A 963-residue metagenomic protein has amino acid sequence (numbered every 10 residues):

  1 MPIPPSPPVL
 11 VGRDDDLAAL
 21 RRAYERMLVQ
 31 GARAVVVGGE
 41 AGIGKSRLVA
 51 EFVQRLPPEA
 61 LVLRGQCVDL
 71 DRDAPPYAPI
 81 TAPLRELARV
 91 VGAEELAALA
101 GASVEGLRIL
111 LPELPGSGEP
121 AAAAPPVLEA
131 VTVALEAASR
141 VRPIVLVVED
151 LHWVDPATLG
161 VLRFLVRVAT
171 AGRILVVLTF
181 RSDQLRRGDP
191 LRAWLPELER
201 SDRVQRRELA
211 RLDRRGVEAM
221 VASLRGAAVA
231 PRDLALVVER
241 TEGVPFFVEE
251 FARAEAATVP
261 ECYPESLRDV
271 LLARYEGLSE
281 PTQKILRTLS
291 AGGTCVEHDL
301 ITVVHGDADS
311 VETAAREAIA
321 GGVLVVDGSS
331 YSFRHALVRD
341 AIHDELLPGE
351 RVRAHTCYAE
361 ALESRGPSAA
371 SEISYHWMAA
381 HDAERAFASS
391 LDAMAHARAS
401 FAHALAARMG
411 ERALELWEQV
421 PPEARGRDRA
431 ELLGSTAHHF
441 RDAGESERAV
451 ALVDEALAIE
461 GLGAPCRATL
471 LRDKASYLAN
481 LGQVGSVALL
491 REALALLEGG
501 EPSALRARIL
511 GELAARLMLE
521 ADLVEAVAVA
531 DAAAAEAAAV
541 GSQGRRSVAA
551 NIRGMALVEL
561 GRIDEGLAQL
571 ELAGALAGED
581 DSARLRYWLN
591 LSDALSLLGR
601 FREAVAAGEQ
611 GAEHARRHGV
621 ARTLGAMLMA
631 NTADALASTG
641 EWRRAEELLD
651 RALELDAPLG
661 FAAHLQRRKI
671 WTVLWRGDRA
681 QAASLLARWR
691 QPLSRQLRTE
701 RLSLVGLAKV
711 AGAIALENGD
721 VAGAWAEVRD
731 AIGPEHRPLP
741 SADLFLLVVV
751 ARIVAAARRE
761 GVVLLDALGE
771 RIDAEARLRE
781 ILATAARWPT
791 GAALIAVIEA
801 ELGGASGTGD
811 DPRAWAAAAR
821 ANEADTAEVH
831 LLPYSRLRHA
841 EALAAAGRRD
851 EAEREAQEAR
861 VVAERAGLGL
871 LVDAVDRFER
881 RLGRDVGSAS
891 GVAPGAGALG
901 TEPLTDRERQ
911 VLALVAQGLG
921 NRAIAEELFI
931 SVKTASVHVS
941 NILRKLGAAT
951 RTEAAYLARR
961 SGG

Functional and structural regions predicted by a protein language model:
M1-R22, G106-E119, C262-R268, S890-G900: Conserved adenine-nucleotide phosphate-binding loops and their immediately adjacent elements
P2-P4, I43, G216-L224, A228-V420 (+1 more regions): Short secondary-structure boundary elements
A32-A34, L48-R55, A60, V154 (+11 more regions): Extended alpha-helical scaffolding segments used for macromolecular assembly and cargo binding
I43-D73, A78: P-loop NTPase Walker A phosphate-binding motif
Y77-V145, P196-E199, R203, E218-A219 (+3 more regions): Conserved Walker-type P-loop NTP-binding/catalytic site
I109, P126, T170-L236, F247-E250 (+3 more regions): Alpha-helical sensor/transducer elements of the RecA-like P-loop NTPase core
P231, Y263, S310, E411-A635 (+5 more regions): Internal alpha-solenoid helical repeat scaffolds
R880, S890-S940, R944-L946, E953-G963: Helix-turn-helix DNA-binding segment
